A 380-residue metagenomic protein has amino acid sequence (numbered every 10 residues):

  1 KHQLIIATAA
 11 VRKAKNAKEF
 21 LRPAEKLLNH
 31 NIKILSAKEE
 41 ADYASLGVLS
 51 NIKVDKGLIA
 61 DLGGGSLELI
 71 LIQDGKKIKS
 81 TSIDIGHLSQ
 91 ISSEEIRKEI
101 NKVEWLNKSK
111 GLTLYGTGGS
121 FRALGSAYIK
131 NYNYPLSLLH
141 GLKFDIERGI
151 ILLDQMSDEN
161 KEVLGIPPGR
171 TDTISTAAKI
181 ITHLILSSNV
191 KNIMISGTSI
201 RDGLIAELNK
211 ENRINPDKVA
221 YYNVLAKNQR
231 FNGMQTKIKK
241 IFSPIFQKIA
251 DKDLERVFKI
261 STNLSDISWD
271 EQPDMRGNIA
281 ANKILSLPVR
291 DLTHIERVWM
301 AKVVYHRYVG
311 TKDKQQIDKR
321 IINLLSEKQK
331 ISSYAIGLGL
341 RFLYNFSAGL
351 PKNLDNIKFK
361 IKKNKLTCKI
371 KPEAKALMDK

Functional and structural regions predicted by a protein language model:
K1, V11-A14, F20, L28-S50 (+4 more regions): Helical "lid/coupling" subdomains associated with nucleotide-phosphate turnover
F20-A24, K380: Short, aromatic/basic amphipathic alpha-helical patches
K56-I59, G63-I70: A generic, well-ordered mixed alpha/beta core segment in the N-terminal half of proteins
L366-K380: A short interface-forming secondary-structure element
